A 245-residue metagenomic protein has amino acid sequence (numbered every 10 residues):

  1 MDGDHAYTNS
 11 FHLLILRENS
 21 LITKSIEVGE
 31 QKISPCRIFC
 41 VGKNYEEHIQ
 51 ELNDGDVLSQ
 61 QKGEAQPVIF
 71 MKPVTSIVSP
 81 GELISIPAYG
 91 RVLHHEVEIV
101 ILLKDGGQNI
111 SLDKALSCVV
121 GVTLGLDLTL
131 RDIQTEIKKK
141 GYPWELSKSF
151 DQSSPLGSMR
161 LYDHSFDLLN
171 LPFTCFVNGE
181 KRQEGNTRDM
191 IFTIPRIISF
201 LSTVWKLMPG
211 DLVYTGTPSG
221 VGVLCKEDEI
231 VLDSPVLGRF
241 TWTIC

Functional and structural regions predicted by a protein language model:
D2-V119: Extended, compositionally biased flexible segments
Y7, F11-I33, N44, H48 (+3 more regions): Catalytic-pocket segment enriched in acidic/His residues
